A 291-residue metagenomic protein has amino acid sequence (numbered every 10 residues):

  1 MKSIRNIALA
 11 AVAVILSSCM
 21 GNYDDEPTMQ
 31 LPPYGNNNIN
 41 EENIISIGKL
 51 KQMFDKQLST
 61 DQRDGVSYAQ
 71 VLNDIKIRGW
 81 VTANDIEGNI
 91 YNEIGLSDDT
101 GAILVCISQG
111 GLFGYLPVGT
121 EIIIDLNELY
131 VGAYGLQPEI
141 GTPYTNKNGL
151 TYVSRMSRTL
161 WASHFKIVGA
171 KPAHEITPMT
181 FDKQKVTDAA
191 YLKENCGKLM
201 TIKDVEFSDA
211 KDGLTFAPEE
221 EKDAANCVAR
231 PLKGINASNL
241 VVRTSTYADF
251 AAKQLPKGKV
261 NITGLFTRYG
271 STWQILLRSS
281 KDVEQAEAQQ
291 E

Functional and structural regions predicted by a protein language model:
M1-A8: Bacterial N-terminal signal peptides that target proteins for export
I15-S18: C-terminal motif of bacterial Sec signal peptides marking the signal peptidase cleavage site
M20-Y91, G95-E121, N127-E291: OB-fold nucleic-acid-binding modules
